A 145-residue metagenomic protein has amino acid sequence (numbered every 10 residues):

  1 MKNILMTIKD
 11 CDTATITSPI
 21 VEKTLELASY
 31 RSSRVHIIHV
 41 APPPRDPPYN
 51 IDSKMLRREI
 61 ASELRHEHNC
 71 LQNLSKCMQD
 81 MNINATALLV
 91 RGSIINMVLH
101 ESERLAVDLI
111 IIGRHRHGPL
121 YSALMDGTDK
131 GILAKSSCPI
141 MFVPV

Functional and structural regions predicted by a protein language model:
M1, V107-D108, C138: Local beta-strand N-terminus motif with an aromatic residue
K2-K54: Small/aliphatic-rich secondary-structure junction motif
H36-I38, T86-V90, M141: General small-molecule cofactor/ligand-binding pocket signal
S53-L56, R104-A106, T128-K130: Short, hinge-like loop/turn segments at secondary-structure boundaries
M55-N69: A short acidic, glycine-rich active-site loop that binds or catalyzes chemistry on phosphate/adenosine moieties
K76-I110: Structural beta-alpha unit
L109-K135: Glycine-rich, Arg-bearing micro-motifs that act as flexible, cationic patches
K135-V145: Short, flexible loop segments at boundaries between secondary-structure elements
